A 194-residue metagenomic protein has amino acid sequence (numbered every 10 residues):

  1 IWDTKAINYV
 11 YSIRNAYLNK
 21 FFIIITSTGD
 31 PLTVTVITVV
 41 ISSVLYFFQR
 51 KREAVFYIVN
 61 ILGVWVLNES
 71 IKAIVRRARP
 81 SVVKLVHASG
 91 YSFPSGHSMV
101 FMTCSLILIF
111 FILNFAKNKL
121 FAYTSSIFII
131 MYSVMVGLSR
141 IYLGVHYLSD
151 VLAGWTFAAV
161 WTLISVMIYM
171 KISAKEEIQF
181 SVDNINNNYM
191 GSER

Functional and structural regions predicted by a protein language model:
I1-T33, A73-V75, R79-P80, K84-L85: N-terminal transmembrane-helix/juxtamembrane module of multi-pass inner/ER membrane proteins
K5, T38, F47-K119: Membrane-interface loops
R14-Y17, I25, G29, F47 (+3 more regions): Juxtamembrane loop-transmembrane helix junctions in multi-pass integral membrane proteins, especially the extracellular
I25-T26, K72, F93, H146: Residue-level signal for helical boundary/lining positions with a hydrophobic bias
V34, E53-Y57, V151-G154: Alpha-helical transmembrane segments and their helix-entry boundary regions
V34-I41, I61, S125-Y132: Hydrophobic alpha-helical transmembrane segments of polytopic
S43-F48, R140-I141: Hydrophobic alpha-helical transmembrane segments
S81-R194: Membrane-embedded catalytic cores of phosphoryl/pyrophosphoryl-handling enzymes
